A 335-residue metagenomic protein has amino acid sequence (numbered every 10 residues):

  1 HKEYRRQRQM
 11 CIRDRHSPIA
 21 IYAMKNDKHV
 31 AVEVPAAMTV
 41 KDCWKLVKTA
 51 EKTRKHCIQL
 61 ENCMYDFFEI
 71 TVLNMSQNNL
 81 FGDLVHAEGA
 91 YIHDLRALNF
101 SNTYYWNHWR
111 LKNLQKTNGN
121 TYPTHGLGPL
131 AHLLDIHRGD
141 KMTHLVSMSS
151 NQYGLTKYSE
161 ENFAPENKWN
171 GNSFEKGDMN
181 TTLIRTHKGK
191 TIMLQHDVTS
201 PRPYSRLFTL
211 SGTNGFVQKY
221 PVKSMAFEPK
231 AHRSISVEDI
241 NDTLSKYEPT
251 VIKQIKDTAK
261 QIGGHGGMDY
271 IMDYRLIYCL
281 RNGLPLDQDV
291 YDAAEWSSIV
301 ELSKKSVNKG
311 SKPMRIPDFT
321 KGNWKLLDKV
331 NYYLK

Functional and structural regions predicted by a protein language model:
H1-R8, I12: Single conserved hydrophobic/aromatic residue that forms the stacking wall/gate of nucleotide- or nucleobase-binding
C11-Y65, N79: Beta-strand-loop-alpha-helix segment that lines the small-molecule cofactor/substrate pocket of alpha/beta enzymes
I21, V47, L73, L127-A131 (+3 more regions): Non-transmembrane alpha-helical segments in soluble domains of secreted/periplasmic/extracellular proteins
T53-I58, C63-F174: Predominantly a Rossmann-like dinucleotide-binding segment in NAD(P)-dependent oxidoreductases
G171-I184: Short N-terminal edge-element motif at the start of the domain
K176, L194-Y204: Glycine-rich phosphate/pyrophosphate-binding beta-alpha loops
T182-K188, G212: Active-site beta-strand termini and strand-to-loop segments that position acidic
P201-K335: C-terminal helical cap and adjacent loop that interface with cofactors, partners, or active-site loops
